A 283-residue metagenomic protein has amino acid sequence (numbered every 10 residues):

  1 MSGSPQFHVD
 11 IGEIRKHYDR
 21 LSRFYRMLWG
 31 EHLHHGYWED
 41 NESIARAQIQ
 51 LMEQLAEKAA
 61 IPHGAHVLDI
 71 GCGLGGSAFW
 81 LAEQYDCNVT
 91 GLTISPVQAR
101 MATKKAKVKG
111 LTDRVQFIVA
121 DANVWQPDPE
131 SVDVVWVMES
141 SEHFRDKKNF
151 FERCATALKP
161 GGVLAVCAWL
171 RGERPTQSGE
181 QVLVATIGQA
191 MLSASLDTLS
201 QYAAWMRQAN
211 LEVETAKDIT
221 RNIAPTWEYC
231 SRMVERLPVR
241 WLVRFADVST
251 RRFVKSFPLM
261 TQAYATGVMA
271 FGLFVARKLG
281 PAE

Functional and structural regions predicted by a protein language model:
M1-M27: N-terminal auxiliary segments of SAM/dcSAM-dependent transferases
E31-H32, E42-H63: Conserved alpha-helix/loop element of class I SAM-dependent methyltransferases that forms part of the SAM/SAH-binding
H66-L68, A78-V124: Class I SAM-dependent methyltransferase SAM/SAH-binding core
N123-V135: A short acidic, Gly/Pro-enriched loop at the edge of an enzyme's catalytic core that lines a small-molecule cofactor
K148-V163: A short glycine-rich, Lys/Arg-flanked "PGG" loop and its adjoining helix->strand segment in the class I
L170-S193: Short, glycine-/aromatic-enriched active-site segment of Class I SAM-dependent methyltransferases
A194-A216: Short alpha-helix
T215-E283: Conserved Class I S-adenosyl-L-methionine
